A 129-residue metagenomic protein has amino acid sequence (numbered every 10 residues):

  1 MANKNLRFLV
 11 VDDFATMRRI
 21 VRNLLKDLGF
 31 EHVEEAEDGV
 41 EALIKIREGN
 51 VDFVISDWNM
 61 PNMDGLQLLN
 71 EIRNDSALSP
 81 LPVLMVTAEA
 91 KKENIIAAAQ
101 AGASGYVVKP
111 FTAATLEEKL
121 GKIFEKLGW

Functional and structural regions predicted by a protein language model:
A15-E34: Two-component/phosphorelay signaling modules centered on CheY-like receiver
E35-I44, G65: Helix N-cap/capping motif at the beta->alpha junctions
I44, L66-S79: Short amphipathic alpha-helix used as the core "switch/output" element in two-component signaling
G49-I55: Active-site beta3 strand of CheY-like receiver
M60: Receiver (REC) domain active-site loop signature in two-component systems and cognate sites in sensor histidine kinases
F111-L120: C-terminal output helix
